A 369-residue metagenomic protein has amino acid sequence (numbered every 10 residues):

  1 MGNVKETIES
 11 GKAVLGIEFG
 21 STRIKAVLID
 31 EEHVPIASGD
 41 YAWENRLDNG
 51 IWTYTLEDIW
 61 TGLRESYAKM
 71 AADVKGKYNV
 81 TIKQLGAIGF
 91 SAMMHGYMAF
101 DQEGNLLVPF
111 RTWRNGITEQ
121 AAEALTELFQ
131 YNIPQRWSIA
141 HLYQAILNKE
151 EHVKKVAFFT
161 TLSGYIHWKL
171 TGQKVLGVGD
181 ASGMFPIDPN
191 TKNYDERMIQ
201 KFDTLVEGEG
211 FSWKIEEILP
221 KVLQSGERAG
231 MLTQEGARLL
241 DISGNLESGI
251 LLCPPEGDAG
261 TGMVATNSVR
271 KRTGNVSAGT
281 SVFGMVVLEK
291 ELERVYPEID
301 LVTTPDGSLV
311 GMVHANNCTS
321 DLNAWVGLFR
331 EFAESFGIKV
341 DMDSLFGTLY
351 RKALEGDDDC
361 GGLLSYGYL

Functional and structural regions predicted by a protein language model:
M1-V108, E123-A124, K155, E216 (+2 more regions): N-terminal glycine/serine-rich phosphate-binding loop of ATP-dependent small-molecule kinases, especially carbohydrate
G2-E9, L15-G16, I82, Q120-R136 (+3 more regions): Active-site core segments that coordinate phosphate-bearing ligands/cofactors across diverse enzyme families
V34-S38, L106-F110, F158, K174-G179 (+1 more regions): Short, well-ordered strand-loop elements centered on a beta-strand within folded domains, enriched for acidic residues
A37, E209-G226: Core alpha/beta catalytic barrel or barrel-like domain that forms the active/cofactor pocket in diverse metabolic
K75-T112, N132-P134, H167-G179, G183-D188 (+1 more regions): Short beta-strand-loop/turn "lid" adjacent to the catalytic site in phosphate-handling enzymes
N115: Carbohydrate-associated surface elements
